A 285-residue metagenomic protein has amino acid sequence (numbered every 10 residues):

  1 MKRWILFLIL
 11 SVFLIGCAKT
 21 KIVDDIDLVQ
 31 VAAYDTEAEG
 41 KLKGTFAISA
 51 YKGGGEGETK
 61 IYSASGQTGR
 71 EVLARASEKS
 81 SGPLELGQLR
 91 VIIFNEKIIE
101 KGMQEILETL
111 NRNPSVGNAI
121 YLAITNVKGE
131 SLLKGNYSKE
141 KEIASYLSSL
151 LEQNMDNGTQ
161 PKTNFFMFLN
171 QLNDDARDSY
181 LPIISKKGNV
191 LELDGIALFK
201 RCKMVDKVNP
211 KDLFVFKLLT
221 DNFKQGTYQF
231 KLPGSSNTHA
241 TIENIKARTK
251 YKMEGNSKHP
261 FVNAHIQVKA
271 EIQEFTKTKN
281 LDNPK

Functional and structural regions predicted by a protein language model:
K2-K285: Membrane-proximal alpha-helical signals and transmembrane carboxylates
